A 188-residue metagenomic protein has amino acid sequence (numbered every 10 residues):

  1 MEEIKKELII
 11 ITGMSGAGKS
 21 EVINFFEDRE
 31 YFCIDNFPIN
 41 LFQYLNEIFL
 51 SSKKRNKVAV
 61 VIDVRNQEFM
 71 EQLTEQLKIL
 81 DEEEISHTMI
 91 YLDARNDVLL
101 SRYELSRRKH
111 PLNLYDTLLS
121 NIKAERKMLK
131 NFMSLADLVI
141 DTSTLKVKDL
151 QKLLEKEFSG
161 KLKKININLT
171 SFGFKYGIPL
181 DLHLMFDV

Functional and structural regions predicted by a protein language model:
I11: Hydrophobic anchor at the beta1->P-loop junction of P-loop NTPases
M14: P-loop (Walker A) phosphate-binding loop of NTP-binding proteins
G18: Conserved glycine(s) of the Walker
V22-I23: Post-Walker A alpha-helix
R29, C33-I79: Conserved nucleotide-sensing/catalytic segment adjacent to the nucleotide-binding pocket in NTP-handling enzymes
F69-M70, N96-Y103, L129, G177-L180: Switch/connector loops and helix/strand junctions flanking conserved nucleotide-binding motifs in nucleotide-processing
E83-R107, D116, I140-D141, H183-V188: Conserved phosphate-donor/acceptor-positioning beta-strand/loop module used by diverse small-molecule
S120-V188: C-terminal accessory "lid"/substrate-recognition subdomains
